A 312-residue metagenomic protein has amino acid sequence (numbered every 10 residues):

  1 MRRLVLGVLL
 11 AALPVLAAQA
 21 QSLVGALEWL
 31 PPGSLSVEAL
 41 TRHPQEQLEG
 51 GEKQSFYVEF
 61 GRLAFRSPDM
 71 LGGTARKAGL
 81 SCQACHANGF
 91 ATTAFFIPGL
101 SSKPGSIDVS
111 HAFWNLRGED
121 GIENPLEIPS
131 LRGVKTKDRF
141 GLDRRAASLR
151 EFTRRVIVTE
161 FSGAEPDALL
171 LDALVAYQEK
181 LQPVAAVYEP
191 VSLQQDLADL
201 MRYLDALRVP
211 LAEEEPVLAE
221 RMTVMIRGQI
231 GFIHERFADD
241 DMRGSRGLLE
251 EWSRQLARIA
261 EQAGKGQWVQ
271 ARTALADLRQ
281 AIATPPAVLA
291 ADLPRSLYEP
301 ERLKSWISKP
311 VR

Functional and structural regions predicted by a protein language model:
M1-R3: Positively charged n-region of N-terminal signal peptides that target proteins for export
V5-G7, G79: Short alpha-helical "patches" and their helix-cap loops
G7-V15: Bacterial N-terminal signal peptides
A17-R312: Periplasmic c-type cytochrome electron-transfer domains
